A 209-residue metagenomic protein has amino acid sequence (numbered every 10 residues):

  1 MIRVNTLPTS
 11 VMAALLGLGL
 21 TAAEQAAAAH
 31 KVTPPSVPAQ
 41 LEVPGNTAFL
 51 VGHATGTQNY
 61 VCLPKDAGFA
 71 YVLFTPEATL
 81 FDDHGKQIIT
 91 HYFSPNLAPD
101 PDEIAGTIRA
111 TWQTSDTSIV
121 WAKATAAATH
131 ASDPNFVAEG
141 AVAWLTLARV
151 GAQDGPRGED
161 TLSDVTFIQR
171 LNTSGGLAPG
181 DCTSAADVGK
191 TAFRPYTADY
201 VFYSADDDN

Functional and structural regions predicted by a protein language model:
I2-M12: Bacterial N-terminal signal peptides that target proteins for export
S10, G17-G19: Cleavable N-terminal signal peptides of Sec/SRP-targeted secreted and luminal proteins
T21-E24: N-terminal signal peptide c-region/cleavage motif recognized by signal peptidases
A27-N59, D66-N209: Primary mode marks residue(s) on the alpha4-beta5-alpha5 output face of response regulator receiver
